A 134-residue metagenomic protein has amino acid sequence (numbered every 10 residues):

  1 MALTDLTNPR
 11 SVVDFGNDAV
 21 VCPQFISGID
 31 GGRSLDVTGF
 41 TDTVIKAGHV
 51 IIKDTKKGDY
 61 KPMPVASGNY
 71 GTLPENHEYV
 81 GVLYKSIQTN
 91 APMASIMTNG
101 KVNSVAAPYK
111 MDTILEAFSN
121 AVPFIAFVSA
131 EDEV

Functional and structural regions predicted by a protein language model:
M1-V134: Surface-exposed, low-hydrophobicity beta-strand/loop segments enriched in small/polar/acidic residues
